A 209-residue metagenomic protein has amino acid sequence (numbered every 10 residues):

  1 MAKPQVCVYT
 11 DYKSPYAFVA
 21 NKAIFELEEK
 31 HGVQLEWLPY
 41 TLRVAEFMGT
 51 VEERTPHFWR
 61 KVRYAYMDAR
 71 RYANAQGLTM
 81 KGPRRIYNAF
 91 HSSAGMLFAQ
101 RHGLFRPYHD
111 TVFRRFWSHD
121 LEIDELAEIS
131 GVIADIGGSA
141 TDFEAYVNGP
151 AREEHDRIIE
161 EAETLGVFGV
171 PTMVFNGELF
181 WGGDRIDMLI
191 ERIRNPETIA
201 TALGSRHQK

Functional and structural regions predicted by a protein language model:
A2-V33, T111-K209: C-terminal cap of thioredoxin/glutaredoxin-like
Y12, F18-F116, A200-K209: Structural alpha/beta surface segment adjacent to cysteine/selenocysteine redox centers across thiol/disulfide enzymes
